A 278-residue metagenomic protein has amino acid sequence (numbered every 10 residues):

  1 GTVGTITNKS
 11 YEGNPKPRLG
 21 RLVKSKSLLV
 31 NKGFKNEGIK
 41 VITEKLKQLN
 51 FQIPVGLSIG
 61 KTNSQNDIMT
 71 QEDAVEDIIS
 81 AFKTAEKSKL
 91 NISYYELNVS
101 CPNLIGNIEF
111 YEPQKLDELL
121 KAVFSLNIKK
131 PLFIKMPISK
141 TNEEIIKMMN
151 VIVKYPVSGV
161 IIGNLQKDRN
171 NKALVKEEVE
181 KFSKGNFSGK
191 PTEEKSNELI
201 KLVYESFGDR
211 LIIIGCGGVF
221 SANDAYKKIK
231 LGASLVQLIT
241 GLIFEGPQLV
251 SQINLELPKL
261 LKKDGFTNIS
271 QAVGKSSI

Functional and structural regions predicted by a protein language model:
G1, I42, L57, L97 (+6 more regions): Conserved, mostly hydrophobic/aromatic
T2-K9, G159-K167, G218-V219, A225-Q252: Glycine-rich phosphate-binding active-site loops on the catalytic face of alpha/beta enzymes
G4-P54: A gly/proline- and charged-residue-enriched helix-loop-helix capping module
G13-K26, N170-G185, I229, G241-T267: C-terminal helical cap(s) of enzyme catalytic domains, especially alpha/beta-barrels
N36, Q65-I79, I108-E109, F133-V153: Active-site glycine- and acidic-residue-rich loops that bind and position anionic ligands or nucleotide-like cofactors
Q52-G56, L126-K140, E205-G215: Short beta-strand/loop segments at the ligand-binding rim of alpha/beta enzyme cores
V99-E112, M149-D209: Glycine/Thr-rich beta-alpha phosphate-binding loop at enzyme active sites
K140-K154, V203-D209, V219-V236: Catalytic cores of alpha/beta
